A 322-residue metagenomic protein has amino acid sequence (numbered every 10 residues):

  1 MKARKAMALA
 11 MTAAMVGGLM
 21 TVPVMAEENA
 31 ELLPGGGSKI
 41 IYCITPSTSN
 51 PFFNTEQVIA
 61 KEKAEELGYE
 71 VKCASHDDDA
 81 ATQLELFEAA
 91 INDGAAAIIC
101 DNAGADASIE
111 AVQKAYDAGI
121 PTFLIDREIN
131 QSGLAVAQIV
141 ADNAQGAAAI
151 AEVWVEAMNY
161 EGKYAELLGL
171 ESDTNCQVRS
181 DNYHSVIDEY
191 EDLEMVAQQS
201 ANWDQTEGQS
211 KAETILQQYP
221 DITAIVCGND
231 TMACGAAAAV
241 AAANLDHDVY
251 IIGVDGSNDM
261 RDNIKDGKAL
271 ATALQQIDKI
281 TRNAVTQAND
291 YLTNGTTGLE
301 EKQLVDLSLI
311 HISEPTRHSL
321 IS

Functional and structural regions predicted by a protein language model:
M1-E28: Gram-positive cell-envelope targeting signals
K2-R4, A26-S322: A residue-level marker of the well-folded mature domains of exported/periplasmic proteins
